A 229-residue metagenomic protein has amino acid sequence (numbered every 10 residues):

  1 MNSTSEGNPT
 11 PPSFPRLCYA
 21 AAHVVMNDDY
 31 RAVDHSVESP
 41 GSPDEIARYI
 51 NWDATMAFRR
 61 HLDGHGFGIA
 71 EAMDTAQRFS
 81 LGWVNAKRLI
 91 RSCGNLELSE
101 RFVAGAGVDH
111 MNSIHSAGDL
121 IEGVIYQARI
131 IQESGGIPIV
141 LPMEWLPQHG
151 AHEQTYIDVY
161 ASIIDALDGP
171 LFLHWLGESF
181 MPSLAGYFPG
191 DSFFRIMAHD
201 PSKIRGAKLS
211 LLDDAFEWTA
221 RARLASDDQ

Functional and structural regions predicted by a protein language model:
S3, T10-P12: Polar/charged low-complexity regulatory segments
S3-S5, F193: Residue-level detector of functional hotspots within protein domains
S5-E6, V25: Charged, compositionally biased N-terminal leader segments and the immediate start of the first structured element
S13-F188: Active-site beta->alpha loop and helix N-cap motifs at the rims of alpha/beta catalytic domains
D168-Q229: Catalytic alpha/beta core domains of metabolic enzymes, predominantly
